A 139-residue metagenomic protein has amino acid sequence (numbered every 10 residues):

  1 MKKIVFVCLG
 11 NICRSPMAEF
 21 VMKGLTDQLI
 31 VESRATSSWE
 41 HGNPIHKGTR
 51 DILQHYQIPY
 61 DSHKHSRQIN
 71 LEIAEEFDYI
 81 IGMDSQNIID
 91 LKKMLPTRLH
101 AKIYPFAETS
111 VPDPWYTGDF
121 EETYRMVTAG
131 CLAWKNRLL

Functional and structural regions predicted by a protein language model:
M1-E75, N136-L139: Conserved active-site segments centered on acidic
G10, G82-M83: Small/polar loops that bind or transfer phosphate-bearing groups
S15, M83-D84: Replace "coordinates the UDP/GDP/TDP-sugar" with "coordinates nucleotide-activated sugar donors
Y79, Q86-L139: Phosphate-binding/catalytic loops
